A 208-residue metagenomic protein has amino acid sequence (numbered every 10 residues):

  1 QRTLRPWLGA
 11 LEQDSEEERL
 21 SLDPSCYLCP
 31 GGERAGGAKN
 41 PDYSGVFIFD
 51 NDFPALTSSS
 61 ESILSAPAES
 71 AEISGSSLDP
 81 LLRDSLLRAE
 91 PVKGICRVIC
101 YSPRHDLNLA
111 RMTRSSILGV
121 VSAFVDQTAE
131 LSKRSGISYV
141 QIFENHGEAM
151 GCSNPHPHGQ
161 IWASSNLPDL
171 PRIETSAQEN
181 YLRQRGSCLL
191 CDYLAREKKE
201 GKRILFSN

Functional and structural regions predicted by a protein language model:
Q1-H156, W162-N208: Active-site microenvironments that recognize anionic phosphate/pyrophosphate groups
